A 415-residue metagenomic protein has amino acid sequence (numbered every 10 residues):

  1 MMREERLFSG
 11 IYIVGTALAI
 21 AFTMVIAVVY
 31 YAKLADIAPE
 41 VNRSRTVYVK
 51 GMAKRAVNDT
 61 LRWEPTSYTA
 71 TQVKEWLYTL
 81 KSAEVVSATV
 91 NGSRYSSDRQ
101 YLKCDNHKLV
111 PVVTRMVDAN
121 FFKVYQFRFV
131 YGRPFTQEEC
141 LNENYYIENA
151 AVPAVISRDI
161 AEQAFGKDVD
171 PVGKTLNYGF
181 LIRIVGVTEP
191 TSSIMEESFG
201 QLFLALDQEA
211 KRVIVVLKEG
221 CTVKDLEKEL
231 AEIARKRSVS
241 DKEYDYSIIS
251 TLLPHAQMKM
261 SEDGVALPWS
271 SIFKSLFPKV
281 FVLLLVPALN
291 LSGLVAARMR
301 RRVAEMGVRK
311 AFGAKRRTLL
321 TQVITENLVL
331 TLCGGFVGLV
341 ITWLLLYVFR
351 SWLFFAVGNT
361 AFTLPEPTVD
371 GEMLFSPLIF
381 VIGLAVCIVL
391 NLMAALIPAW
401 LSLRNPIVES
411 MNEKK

Functional and structural regions predicted by a protein language model:
E5-L34, G335: Short, strongly hydrophobic transmembrane alpha-helices
L7-T16, A304-R350, I382, V386-L390 (+1 more regions): Transmembrane alpha-helical interface segments in multi-pass membrane proteins
I26-D118, F355-T368: Membrane-proximal extracellular/periplasmic loop immediately following the first transmembrane helix
A27, K279-M306, L319, M393 (+1 more regions): A hydrophobic alpha-helix feature that marks transmembrane segments and, especially, their cytosolic C-terminal ends
K33-D36, S376-K415: C-terminal membrane-exit region of the final transmembrane helix in multipass inner-membrane proteins
Y78-A164: Short beta-strand boundary microenvironments
D118-P134, E139, A150-V265: Mid-to-C-terminal secondary-structure elements that act as membrane-proximal/extracytoplasmic interface segments
L339-I382: Short helix-loop junctions at transmembrane helix boundaries
